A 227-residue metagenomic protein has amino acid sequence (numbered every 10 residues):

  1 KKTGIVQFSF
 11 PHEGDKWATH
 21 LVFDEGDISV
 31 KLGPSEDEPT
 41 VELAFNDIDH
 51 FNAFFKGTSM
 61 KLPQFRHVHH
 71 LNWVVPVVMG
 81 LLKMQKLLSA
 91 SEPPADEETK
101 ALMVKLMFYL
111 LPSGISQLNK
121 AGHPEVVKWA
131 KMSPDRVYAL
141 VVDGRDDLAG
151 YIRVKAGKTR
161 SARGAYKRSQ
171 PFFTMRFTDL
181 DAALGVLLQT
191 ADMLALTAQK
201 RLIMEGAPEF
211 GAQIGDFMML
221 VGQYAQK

Functional and structural regions predicted by a protein language model:
K1-K227: Feature captures hydrophobic
